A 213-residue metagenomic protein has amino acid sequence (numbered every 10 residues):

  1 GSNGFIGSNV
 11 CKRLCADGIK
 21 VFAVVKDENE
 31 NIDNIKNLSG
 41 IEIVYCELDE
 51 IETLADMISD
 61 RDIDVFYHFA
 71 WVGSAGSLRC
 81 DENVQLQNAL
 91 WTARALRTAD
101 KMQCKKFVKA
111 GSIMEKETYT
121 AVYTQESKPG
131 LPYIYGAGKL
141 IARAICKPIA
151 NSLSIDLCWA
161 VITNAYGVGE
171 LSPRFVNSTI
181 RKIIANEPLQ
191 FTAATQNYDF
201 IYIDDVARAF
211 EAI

Functional and structural regions predicted by a protein language model:
G1-D17: N-terminal Rossmann NAD(P)H-binding glycine-rich loop of SDR-like oxidoreductase domains
I19-E30: Conserved glycine-rich Rossmann-like NAD(P)H-binding loop of the short-chain dehydrogenase/reductase
N34, G76-N83, T118-V122: Conserved catalytic-core motifs of eukaryotic protein kinase domains, centered on the activation segment
Y45-Q87: NAD(P)H-binding glycine-rich loop region in Rossmannoid oxidoreductase-like domains and their noncatalytic homologs
D64, E82, L86-R94, K105 (+1 more regions): Conserved internal alpha-helix in NAD(P)-dependent oxidoreductase domains
H68, V72, A93-I134: Conserved Rossmann-fold NAD(P)-dependent oxidoreductase catalytic core, especially the SDR/UDP-sugar
N88, L131, Y135, K139 (+1 more regions): Active-site YXXXK catalytic motif of short-chain dehydrogenase/reductase
L140, A144-Y198, I203-A212: NAD(P)-dependent short-chain dehydrogenase/reductase
